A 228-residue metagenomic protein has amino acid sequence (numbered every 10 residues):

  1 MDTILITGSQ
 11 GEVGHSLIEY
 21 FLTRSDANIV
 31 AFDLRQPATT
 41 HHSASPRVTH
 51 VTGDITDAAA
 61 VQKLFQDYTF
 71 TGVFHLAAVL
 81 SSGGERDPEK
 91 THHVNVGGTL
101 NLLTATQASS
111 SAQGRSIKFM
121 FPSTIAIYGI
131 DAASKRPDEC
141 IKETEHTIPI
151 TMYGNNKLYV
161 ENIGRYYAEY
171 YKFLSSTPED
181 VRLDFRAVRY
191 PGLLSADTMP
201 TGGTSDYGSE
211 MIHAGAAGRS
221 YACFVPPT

Functional and structural regions predicted by a protein language model:
T3-R24: N-terminal Rossmann NAD(P)H-binding glycine-rich loop of SDR-like oxidoreductase domains
S25-A38: Conserved glycine-rich Rossmann-like NAD(P)H-binding loop of the short-chain dehydrogenase/reductase
A44-T56: Rossmann-fold cofactor-recognition segment
I55-V94: NAD(P)H-binding glycine-rich loop region in Rossmannoid oxidoreductase-like domains and their noncatalytic homologs
T71, E89, H93-L100, I117 (+3 more regions): Conserved internal alpha-helix in NAD(P)-dependent oxidoreductase domains
G84, H146, R189-G202, E210-T228: A conserved pocket-lining segment of Rossmann-fold NAD(P)-dependent short-chain dehydrogenase/reductase
L100-M152: Conserved Rossmann-fold NAD(P)-dependent oxidoreductase catalytic core, especially the SDR/UDP-sugar
I130-A133, I148-F185, G215-A217: Active-site Tyr-X1-5-Lys
